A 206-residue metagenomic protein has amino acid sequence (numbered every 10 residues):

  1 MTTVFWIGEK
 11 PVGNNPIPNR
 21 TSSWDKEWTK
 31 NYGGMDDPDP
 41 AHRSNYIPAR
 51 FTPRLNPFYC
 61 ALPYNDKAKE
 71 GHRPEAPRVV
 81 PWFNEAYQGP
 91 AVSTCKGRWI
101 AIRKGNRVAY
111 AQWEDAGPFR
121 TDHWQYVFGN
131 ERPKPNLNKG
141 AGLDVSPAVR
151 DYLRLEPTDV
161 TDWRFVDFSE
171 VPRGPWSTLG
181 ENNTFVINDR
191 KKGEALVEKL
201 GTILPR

Functional and structural regions predicted by a protein language model:
M1-R206: Secreted/periplasmic proteins
